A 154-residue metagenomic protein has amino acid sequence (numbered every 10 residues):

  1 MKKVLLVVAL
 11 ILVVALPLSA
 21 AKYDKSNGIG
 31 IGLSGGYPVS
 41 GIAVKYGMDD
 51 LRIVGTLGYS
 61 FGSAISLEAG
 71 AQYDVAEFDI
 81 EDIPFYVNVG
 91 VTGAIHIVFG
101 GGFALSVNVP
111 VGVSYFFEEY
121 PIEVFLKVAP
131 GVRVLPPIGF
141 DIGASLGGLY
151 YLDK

Functional and structural regions predicted by a protein language model:
M1-K25, K154: Cleavable N-terminal export/targeting peptides
A21-N27, A76-F85, G101, F117-I122 (+2 more regions): Short loop/turn motifs that connect adjacent beta-strands in outer-membrane beta-barrel proteins
S26, Y37, A64, A104-S106 (+1 more regions): Membrane-spanning beta-strands of outer-membrane beta-barrel proteins
G28-H96: Glycine- and aromatic-enriched membrane insertion/assembly motifs of diderm outer-membrane and organelle channel
Y59-S63, G100-F103, P136-D141: Replace "Gram-negative outer membrane beta-barrel proteins" with "bacterial and organellar outer membrane beta-barrel
A71, F140-K154: Outer-membrane beta-barrel "beta-signal"
G93-V107: Glycine/small-residue-rich loop that forms an oxyanion/phosphate-binding "nest" at active or ligand-binding sites
P110, F125-G131, G147: C-terminal binding/interaction regions
